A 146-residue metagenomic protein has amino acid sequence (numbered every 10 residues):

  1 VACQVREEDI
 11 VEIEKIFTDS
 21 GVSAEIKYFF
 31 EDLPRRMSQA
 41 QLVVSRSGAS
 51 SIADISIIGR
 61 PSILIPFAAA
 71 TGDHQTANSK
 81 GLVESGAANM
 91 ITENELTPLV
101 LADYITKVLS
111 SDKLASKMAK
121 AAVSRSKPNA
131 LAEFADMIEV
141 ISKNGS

Functional and structural regions predicted by a protein language model:
V1-L42, T76-K80, E84, I91-L101: Donor-nucleotide binding loops and adjacent catalytic segments primarily of GT-B fold Leloir glycosyltransferases
R6, G48, P66: Short glycine-/small-residue-rich Rossmann-like dinucleotide-binding loops
V22, S38-I52, R60: Acidic donor-binding loop of glycosyltransferase active sites
K27, R46, L64-I65: A short structural motif in glycosyltransferase catalytic domains
P34, I52-R60, K80: Short alpha-helical segment that forms part of, or immediately flanks, the ligand-binding pocket in carbohydrate-active
Q41-L42, G59-F67, A87: Structural loop-to-beta junction motif characteristic of Rossmann-like glycosyltransferase folds
L114-P128: A short, well-ordered alpha-helix in the C-terminal region of glycosyltransferases
K127-S146: C-terminal alpha-helical cap of glycosyltransferases
